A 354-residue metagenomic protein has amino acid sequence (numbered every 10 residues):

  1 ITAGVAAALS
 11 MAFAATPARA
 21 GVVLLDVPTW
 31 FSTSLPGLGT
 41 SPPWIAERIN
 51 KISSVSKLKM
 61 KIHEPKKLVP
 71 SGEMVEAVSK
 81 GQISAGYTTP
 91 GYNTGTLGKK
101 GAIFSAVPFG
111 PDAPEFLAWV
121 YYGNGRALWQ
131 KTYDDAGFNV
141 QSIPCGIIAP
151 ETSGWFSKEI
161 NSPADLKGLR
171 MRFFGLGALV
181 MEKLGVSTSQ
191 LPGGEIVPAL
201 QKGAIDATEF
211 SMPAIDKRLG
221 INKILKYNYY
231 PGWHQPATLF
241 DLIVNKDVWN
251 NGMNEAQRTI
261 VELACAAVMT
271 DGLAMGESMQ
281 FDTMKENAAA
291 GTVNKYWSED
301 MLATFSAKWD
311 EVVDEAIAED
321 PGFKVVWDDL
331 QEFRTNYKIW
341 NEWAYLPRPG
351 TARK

Functional and structural regions predicted by a protein language model:
A3, L9-A18: C-terminal segment of classical bacterial N-terminal signal peptides
G4, R19-F116, K131-K354: N-terminal secretory/targeting leader peptides
N124-A127: Core domains of carbohydrate- and sulfate-ester-processing enzymes
